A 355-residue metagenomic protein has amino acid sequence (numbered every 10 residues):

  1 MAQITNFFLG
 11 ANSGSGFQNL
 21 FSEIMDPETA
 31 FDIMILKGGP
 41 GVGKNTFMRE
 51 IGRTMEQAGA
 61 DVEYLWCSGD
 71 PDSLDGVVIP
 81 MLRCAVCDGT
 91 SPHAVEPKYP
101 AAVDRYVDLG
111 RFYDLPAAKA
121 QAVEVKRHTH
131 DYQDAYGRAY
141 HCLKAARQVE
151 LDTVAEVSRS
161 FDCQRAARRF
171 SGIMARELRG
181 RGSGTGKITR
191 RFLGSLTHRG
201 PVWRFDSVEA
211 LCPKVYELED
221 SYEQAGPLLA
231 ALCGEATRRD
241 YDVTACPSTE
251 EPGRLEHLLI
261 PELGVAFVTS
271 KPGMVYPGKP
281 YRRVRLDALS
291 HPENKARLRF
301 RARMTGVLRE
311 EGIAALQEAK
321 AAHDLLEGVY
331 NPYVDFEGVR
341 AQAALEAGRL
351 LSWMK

Functional and structural regions predicted by a protein language model:
M1-M25, Q164, S171-S207: N-terminal pre-Walker A segment at the start of P-loop NTPase domains
A2-Q18, D32, R53-A117, E124 (+1 more regions): Conserved nucleotide-sensing/catalytic segment adjacent to the nucleotide-binding pocket in NTP-handling enzymes
I33-G52, R199-A236: Glycine-rich phosphate-binding P-loop
L36-K37, F47, M55, E63-W66 (+7 more regions): A cross-family "folded-core" feature that marks the main globular domain of proteins
S73, G89, I173-G180, G184 (+3 more regions): Rhodanese-like catalytic fold shared by cysteine-dependent sulfurtransferases and DSP/PTP-type phosphatases
E124-E177, R297-F300, M304-A343: An accessory alpha-helical subdomain
G348-K355: GST-like fold's C-terminal all-alpha helical module
